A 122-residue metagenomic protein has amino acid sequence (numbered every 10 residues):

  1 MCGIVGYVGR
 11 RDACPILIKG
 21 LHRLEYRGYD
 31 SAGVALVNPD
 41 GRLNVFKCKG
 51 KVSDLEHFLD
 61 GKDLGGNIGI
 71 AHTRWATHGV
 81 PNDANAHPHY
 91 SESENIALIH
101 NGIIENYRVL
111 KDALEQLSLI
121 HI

Functional and structural regions predicted by a protein language model:
M1-L117: N-terminal glutamine amidotransferase
I120-I122: Conserved small/polar residues in nucleotide/adenosyl-binding loops
